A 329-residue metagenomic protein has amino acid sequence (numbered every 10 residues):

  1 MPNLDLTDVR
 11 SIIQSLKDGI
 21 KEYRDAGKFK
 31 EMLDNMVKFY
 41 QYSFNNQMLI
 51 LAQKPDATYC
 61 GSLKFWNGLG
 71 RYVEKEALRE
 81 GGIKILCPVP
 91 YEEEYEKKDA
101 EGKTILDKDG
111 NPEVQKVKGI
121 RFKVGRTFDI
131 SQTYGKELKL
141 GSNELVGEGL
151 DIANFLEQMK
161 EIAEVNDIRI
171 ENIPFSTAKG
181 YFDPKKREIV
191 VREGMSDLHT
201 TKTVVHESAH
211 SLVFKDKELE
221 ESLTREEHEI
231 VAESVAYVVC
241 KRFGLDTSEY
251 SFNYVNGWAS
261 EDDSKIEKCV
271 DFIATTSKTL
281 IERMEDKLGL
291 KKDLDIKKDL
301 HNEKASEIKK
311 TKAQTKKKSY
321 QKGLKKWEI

Functional and structural regions predicted by a protein language model:
M1-K312, K316-W327: N-terminal accessory/interface modules of nucleic-acid-binding and processing proteins
